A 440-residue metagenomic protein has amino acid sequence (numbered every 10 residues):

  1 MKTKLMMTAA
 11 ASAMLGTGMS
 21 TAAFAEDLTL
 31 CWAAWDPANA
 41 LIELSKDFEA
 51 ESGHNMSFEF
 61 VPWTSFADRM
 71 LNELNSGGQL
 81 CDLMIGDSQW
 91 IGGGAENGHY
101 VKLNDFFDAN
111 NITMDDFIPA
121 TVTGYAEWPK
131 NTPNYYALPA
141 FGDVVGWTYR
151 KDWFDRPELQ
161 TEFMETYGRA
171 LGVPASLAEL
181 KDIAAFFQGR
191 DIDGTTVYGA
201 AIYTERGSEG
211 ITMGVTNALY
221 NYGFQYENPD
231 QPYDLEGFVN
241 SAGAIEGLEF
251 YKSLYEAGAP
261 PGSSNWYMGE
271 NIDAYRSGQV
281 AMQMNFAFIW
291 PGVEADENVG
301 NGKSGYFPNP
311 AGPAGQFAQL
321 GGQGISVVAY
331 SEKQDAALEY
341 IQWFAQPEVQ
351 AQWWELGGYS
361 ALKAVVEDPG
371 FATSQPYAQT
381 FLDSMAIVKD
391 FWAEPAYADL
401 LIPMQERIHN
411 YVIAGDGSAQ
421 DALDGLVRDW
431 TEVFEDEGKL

Functional and structural regions predicted by a protein language model:
D27, E43-A120, G124, A137 (+6 more regions): Extracytoplasmic "Venus flytrap"/periplasmic binding protein-like
D27-E43, V61-T64, D143-V144, E209 (+1 more regions): Extracytoplasmic "Venus flytrap"
T29, A50, D383-L440: Conserved C-terminal helix/tail region of periplasmic/extracytoplasmic solute-binding proteins
W35, V61-R69, Q89, A175-E179 (+1 more regions): Short helix-initiation/N-cap motifs at beta->coil->alpha
E43, I211-Q225, V239, I245-K333: Extracytoplasmic/periplasmic substrate-binding proteins
A50-G53, F107-D108, W128-G210, F224-S263 (+3 more regions): Helix-loop-helix "hinge/cap" segment bordering the ligand-binding cleft or interdomain interface
S88-G146, G210-G214, K303-P310, G370-P376 (+1 more regions): Hinge/lid segment of periplasmic solute-binding proteins
D108, F286-G300, G312-R407, G438-K439: C-terminal lobe and pocket-closing loops of periplasmic/extracytoplasmic Venus-flytrap solute-binding proteins
